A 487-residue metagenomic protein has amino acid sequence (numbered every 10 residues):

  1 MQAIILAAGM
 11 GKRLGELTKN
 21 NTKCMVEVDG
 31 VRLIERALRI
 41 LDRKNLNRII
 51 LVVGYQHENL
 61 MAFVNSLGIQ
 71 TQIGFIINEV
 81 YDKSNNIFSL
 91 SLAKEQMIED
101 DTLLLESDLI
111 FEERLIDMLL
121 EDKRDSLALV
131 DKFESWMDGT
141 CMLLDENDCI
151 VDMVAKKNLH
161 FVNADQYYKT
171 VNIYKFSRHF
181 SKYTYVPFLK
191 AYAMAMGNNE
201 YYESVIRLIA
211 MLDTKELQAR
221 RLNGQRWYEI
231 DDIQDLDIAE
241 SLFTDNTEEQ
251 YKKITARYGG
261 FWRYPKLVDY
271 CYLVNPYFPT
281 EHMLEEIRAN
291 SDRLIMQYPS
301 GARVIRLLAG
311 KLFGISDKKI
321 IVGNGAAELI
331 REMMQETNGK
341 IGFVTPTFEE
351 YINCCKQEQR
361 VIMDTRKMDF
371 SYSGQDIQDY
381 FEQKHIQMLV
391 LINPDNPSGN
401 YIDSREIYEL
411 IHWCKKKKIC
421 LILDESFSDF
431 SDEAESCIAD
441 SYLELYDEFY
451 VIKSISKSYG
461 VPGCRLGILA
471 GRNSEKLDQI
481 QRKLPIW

Functional and structural regions predicted by a protein language model:
M1-K19: N-terminal nucleotide-binding beta1-loop-alpha1 segment
Q2-I5, V31-T102: Conserved N-terminal catalytic core of the sugar/cofactor nucleotidyltransferase
E112-M196: Conserved core of the sugar-phosphate nucleotidyltransferase
M118-D122, Y372-H385, P397-V461: Active-site pre-lysine segment of PLP-dependent enzymes
C149-V154, L445-W487: Conserved core segment of the aminotransferase class I/II
S241-Q297, H385: N-terminal "arm"/small-domain region of PLP-dependent enzymes with the aminotransferase-like
Y298-P299, G310-E332: Short loop-beta-helix segment that forms the pyridoxal 5′-phosphate
Q335-I392: PLP-dependent aminotransferase-like
